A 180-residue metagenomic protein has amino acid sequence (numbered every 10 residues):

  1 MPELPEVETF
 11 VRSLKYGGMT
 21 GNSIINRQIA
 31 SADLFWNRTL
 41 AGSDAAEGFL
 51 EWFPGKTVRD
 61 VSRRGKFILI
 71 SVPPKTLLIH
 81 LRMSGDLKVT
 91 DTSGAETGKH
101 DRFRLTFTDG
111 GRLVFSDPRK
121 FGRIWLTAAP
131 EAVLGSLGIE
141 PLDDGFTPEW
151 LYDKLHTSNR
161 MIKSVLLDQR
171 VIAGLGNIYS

Functional and structural regions predicted by a protein language model:
M1-V133: Acidic, proline/glycine-enriched N-terminal capping motif
V7, I79, L166-S180: Helix-hairpin-helix
F10, F49, L151, Y179-S180: Generic structural signal for hydrophobic residues
L134-A173: Helix-hairpin-helix/helix-loop-helix acidic hairpins
